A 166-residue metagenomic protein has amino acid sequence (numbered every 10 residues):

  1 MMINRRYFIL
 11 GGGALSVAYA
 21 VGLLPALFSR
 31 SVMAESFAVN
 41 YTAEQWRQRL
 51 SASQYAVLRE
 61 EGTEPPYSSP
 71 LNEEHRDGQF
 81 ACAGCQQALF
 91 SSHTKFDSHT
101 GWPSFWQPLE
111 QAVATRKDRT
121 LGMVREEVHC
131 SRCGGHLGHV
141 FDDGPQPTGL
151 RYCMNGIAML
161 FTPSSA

Functional and structural regions predicted by a protein language model:
M1-Y19: N-terminal secretory signal peptides and thylakoid transit peptides that target proteins across membranes
L23-E60, P65: C-terminal segment of N-terminal export signals and the immediately downstream linker at the start of the mature
Q79, E127, L150: Residues immediately within or flanking Cys/His clusters that coordinate Zn2+ in small zinc-binding modules
C82, C130: Short cysteine-rich clusters marking metal-coordination/redox-active sites
Q86, G134, M154-I157: Cys/His-coordinated zinc-binding microdomains
S91-S92, H139-V140, T162: Short, non-ligating residues that shape and space the ligands of small metal-coordination modules and catalytic
Q111-V128, M159-A166: Short Fe-S-cluster ligation motifs
D143-T148: Short linker/helix segments within small regulatory modules
